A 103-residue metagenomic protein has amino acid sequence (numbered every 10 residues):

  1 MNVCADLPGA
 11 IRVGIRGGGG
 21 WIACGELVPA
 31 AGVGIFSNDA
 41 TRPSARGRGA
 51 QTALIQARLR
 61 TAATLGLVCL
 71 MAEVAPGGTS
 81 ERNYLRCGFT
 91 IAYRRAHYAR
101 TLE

Functional and structural regions predicted by a protein language model:
M1-S44, Y93: A conserved beta-strand-loop-helix scaffold within acyl/acetyltransferase catalytic domains
G17, P43, P76, L102-E103: Non-catalytic surface loops within mature trypsin-like serine protease
N38-T41, G47-T64, R82, R86: Conserved acetyl-CoA-binding loop-helix of GNAT-fold acetyltransferases
G49, T79, Y93: Residues that form or flank phosphate/diphosphate-binding pockets in enzymes that use nucleotide phosphates
A62-V74: Conserved GNAT acetyl-CoA-binding A-motif
M71-E81, A99-L102: Conserved beta-strand-loop-alpha-helix junction that forms the acyl-donor binding cleft
L85-R94: Conserved acetyl-CoA-binding loop of GNAT-fold acetyltransferases
